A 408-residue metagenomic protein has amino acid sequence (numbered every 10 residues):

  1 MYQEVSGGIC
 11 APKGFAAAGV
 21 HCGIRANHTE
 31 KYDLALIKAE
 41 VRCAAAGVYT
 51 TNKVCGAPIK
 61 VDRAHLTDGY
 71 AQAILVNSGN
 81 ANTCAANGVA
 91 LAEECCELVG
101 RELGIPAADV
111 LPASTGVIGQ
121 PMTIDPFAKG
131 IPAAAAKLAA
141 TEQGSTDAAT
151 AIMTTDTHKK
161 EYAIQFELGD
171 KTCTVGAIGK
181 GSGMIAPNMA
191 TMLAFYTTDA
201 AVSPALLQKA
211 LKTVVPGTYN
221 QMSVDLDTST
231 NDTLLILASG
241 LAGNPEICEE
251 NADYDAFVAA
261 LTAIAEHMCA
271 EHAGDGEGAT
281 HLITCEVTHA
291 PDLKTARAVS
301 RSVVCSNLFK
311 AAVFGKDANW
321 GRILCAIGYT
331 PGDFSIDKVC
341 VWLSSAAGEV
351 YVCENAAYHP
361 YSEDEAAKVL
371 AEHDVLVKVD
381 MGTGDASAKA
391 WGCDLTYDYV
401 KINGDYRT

Functional and structural regions predicted by a protein language model:
M1-A90, E94, G100-T408: A structural signal for small-residue-enriched, beta-sheet-centric alpha/beta enzyme cores and oligomeric scaffold folds
